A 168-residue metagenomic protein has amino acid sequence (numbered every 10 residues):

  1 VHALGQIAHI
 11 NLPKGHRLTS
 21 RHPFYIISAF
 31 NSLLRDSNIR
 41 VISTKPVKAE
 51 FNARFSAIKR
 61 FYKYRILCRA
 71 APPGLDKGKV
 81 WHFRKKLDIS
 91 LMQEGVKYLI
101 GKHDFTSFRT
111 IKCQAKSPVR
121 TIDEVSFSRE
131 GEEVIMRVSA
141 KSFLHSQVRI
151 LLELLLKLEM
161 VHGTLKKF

Functional and structural regions predicted by a protein language model:
V1-F168: Structured-RNA-binding interfaces characteristic of tRNA pseudouridine synthases
